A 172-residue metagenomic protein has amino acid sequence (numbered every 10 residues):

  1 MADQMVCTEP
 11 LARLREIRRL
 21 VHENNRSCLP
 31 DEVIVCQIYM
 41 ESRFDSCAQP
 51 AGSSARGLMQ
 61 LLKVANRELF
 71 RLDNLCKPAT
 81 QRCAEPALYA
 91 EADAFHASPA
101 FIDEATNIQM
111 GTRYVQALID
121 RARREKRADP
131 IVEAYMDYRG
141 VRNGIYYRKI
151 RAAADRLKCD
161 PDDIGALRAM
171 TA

Functional and structural regions predicted by a protein language model:
M1-S27, D45, V64-A172: Non-catalytic cell-wall polysaccharide-engagement segments
L11-A12, E32-Q37: Short linear motifs at secondary-structure transitions and domain/linker junctions
L29-V33, R56: Extracytoplasmic
I38-N74: Conserved alpha-helical segments that form or flank metal/cofactor-binding pockets of metalloenzymes
